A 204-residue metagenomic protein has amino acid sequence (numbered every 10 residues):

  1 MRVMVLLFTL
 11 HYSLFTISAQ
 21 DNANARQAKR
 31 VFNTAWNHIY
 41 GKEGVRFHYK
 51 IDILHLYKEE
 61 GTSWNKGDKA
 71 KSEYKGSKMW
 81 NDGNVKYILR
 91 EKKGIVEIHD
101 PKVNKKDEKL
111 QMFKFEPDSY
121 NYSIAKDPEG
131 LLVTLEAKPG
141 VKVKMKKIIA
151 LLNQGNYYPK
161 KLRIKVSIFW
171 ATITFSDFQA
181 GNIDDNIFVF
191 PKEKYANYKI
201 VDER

Functional and structural regions predicted by a protein language model:
V3-S13: Sec-dependent N-terminal signal peptides
F15-Y57, W64, D68, E193-R204: N-terminal leader/targeting segments and the immediate start of mature chains
D21, E60-D107, F169-A171: An acidic-aromatic
D21-N24, D127-E129, P139-K146, Q154-R204: Non-transmembrane domains of secretory- and envelope-associated proteins
G41, S63-K71, W80-K86, P128 (+2 more regions): Short, solvent-exposed coil/turn segments at beta-strand boundaries
H48-D52, A70-K75, V133-G140, K161-K165: Short beta-strand segments that buttress and anchor functional surface loops
L54-L56, M79-W80, G140-K144: Short glycine/serine/proline-enriched coil/turn segments at secondary-structure junctions
P101-E129: Flexible, surface-exposed loop/linker segments and immediately adjacent secondary-structure boundaries
